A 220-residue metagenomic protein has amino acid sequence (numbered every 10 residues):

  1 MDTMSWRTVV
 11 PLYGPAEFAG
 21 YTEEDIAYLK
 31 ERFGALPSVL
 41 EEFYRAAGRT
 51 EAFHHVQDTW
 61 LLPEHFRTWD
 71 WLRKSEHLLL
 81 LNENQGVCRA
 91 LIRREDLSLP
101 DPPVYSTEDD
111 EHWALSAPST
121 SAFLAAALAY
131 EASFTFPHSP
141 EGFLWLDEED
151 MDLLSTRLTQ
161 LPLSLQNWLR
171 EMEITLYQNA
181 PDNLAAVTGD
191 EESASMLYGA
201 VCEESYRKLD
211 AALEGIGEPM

Functional and structural regions predicted by a protein language model:
M1-A114, L128-I174, D190-E192, E203-M220: A surface-exposed partner-binding patch
L115-A127: Flexible glycine-rich active-site/ligand-binding loops centered on an Asp-His dyad
T175-N179: A cross-family detector of function-defining hotspots
A180, G189: Carbohydrate-binding surface patches
A186: Long, low-complexity, charge-dense
L197-E203: Short beta-strand-to-loop capping motifs
